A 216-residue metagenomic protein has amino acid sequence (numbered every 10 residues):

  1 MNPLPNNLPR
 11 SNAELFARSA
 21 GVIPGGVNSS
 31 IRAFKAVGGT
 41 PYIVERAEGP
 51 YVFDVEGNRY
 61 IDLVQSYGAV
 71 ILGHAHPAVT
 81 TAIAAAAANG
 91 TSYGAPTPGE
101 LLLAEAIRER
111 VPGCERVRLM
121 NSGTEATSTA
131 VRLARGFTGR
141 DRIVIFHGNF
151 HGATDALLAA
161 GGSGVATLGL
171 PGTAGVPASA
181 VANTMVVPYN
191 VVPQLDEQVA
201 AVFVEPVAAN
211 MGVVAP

Functional and structural regions predicted by a protein language model:
N2-R46, V187: Active-site-adjacent loop/helix segments that line or gate small-molecule/cofactor pockets in enzymes
Y42-D62: Active-site and channel-lining beta-strand-loop segments that bind or position nucleotide-derived/phosphorylated
R59-R140: Glycine-rich loop-to-alpha-helix module at the N-terminal edge of alpha/beta enzyme cores
I61-V64, V202-A208: Short beta-strands and strand-loop turn motifs
E105-A200: PLP-dependent aspartate aminotransferase-fold enzymes
N190-Q194, V207-P216: Active-site core of PLP-dependent enzymes with the aminotransferase class I/II
